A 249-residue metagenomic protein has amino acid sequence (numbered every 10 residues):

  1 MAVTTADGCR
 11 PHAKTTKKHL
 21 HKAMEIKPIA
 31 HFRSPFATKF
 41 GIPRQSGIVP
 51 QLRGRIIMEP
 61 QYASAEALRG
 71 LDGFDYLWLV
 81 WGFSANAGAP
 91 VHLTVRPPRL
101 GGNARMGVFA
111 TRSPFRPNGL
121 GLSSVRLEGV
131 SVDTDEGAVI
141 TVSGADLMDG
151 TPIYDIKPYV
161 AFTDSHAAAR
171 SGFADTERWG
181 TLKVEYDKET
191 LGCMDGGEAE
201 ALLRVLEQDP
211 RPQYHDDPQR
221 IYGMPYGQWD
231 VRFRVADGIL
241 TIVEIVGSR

Functional and structural regions predicted by a protein language model:
A2, H21-A65, L71-G73, A161-V205 (+2 more regions): Arg/Lys-rich, positively charged N-terminal/basic patches that mediate binding to nucleic acids
K22-P28, F115-V125, G227: Short coil-to-beta-strand transition motifs
A37, V130-I140, L147, G238: Short, conserved beta-turn/loop elements at beta-strand boundaries and strand-helix junctions
A67-G121, Y214-D216: Active-site-adjacent substructure of cysteine-protease-like catalytic cores
I140-A174: Flexible glycine-rich active-site/ligand-binding loops centered on an Asp-His dyad
A236-R249: Enriched for short, Lys/Arg-rich terminal
